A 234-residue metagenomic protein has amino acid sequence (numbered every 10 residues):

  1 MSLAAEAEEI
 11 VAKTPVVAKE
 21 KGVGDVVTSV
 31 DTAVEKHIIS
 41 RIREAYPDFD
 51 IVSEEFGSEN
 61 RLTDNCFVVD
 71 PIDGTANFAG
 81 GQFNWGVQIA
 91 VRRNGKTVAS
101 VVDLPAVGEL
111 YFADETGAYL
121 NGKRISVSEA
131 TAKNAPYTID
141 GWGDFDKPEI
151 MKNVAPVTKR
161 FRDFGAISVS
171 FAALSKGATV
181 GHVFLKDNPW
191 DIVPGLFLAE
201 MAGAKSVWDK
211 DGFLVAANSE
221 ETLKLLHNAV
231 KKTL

Functional and structural regions predicted by a protein language model:
M1-I72: N-terminal subdomain of lithium-sensitive/metallo-dependent phosphomonoesterases centered on the IMPase/IPPase/PAP
A7-V11, D31, I42, T75 (+5 more regions): Residue-level signal for inorganic ion chemistry
F49-D50, C66-F67, A99-S100, P136-Y137 (+1 more regions): Structural motif
S53-E55, G122, G165: Short loop/edge segments at beta-strand edges and connector loops that shape dinucleotide/nucleotide cofactor-binding
R61-T116: DPxDG-like acidic metal-binding loop motif
N94, N121-R124: Short strand-turn-strand beta-turns centered on an Asx-Gly dipeptide
V98, R124-V127: Short, isolated positions in well-ordered beta-strands
E129-L234: An extended, acidic
